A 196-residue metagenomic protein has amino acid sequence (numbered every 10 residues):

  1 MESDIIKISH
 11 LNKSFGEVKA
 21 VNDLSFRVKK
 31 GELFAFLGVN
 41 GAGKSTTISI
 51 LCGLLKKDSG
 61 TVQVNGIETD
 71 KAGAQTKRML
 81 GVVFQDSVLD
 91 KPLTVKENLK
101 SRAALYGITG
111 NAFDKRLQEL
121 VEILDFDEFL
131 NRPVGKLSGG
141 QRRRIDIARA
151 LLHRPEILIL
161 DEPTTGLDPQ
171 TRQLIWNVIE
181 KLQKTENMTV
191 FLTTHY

Functional and structural regions predicted by a protein language model:
G60-E68, Q75-T76: Conserved ABC transporter NBD signature motif
K100, A104, N111-F129: Conserved ABC ATPase "signature" region
P133-L137: Conserved ABC ATPase signature
R154: Conserved catalytic motifs of ABC-family nucleotide-binding domains
L158-D161: Catalytic Walker B motif of ABC-type/P-loop ATPase nucleotide-binding domains
Q173-E186: Helical segment within the ABC ATPase nucleotide-binding domain
